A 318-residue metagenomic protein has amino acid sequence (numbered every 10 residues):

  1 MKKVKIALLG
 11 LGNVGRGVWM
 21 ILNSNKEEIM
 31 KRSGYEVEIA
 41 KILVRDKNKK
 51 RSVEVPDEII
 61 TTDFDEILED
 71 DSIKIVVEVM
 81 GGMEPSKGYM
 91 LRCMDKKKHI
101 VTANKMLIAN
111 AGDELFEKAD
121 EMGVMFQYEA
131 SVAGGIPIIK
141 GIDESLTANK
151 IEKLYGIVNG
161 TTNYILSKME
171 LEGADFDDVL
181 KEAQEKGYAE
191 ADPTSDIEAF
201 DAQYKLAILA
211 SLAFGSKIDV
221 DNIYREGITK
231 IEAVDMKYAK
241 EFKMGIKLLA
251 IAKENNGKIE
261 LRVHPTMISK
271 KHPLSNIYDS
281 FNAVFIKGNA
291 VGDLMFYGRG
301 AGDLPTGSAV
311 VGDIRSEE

Functional and structural regions predicted by a protein language model:
M1-D95: N-terminal glycine-/serine-/threonine-rich beta1-alpha1-beta2 phosphate-ribose binding loop of Rossmann-like
L9, E78-M80, A103, N110 (+1 more regions): Structural motif
S86-R92, K105-G134, I139-D143: Rossmann-fold NAD(P)-binding glycine/threonine-rich loop
H99-V101: A short hydrophobic/small-residue beta-strand
E144-Y204, L209: Conserved anion/nucleotide-ligand pocket segment
L180-N276, F281-A283: Substrate-binding/catalytic subdomain of NAD(P)-dependent oxidoreductase enzymes
I228, L294, G298-L304: Glycine-rich phosphate/pyrophosphate-binding beta-alpha loops
E317-E318: Conserved small/polar residues in nucleotide/adenosyl-binding loops
